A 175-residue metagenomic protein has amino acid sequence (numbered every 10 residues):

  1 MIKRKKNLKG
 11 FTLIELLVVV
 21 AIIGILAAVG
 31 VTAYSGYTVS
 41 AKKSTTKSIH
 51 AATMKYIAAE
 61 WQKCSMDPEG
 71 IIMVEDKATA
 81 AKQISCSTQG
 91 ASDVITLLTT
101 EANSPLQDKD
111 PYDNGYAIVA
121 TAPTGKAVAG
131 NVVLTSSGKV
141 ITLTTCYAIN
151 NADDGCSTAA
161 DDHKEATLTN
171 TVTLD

Functional and structural regions predicted by a protein language model:
M1-F11: N-terminal leader/signal peptides at the extreme start of proteins
K9, E15-V18: Internal alpha-helical transmembrane segments of multi-pass membrane proteins, especially GPCRs
T12, V29, S44: Conserved Walker
L17-A33: Alpha-helical hydrophobic helix detector
I23-A27, H50-A51, A102-L106: Alpha-helical interaction segments
V39-E69: Membrane-proximal N-terminal amphipathic helix
Q62-D175: Periplasmic/extracellular, small/polar-rich flexible segments of pilin-like filament-forming proteins
